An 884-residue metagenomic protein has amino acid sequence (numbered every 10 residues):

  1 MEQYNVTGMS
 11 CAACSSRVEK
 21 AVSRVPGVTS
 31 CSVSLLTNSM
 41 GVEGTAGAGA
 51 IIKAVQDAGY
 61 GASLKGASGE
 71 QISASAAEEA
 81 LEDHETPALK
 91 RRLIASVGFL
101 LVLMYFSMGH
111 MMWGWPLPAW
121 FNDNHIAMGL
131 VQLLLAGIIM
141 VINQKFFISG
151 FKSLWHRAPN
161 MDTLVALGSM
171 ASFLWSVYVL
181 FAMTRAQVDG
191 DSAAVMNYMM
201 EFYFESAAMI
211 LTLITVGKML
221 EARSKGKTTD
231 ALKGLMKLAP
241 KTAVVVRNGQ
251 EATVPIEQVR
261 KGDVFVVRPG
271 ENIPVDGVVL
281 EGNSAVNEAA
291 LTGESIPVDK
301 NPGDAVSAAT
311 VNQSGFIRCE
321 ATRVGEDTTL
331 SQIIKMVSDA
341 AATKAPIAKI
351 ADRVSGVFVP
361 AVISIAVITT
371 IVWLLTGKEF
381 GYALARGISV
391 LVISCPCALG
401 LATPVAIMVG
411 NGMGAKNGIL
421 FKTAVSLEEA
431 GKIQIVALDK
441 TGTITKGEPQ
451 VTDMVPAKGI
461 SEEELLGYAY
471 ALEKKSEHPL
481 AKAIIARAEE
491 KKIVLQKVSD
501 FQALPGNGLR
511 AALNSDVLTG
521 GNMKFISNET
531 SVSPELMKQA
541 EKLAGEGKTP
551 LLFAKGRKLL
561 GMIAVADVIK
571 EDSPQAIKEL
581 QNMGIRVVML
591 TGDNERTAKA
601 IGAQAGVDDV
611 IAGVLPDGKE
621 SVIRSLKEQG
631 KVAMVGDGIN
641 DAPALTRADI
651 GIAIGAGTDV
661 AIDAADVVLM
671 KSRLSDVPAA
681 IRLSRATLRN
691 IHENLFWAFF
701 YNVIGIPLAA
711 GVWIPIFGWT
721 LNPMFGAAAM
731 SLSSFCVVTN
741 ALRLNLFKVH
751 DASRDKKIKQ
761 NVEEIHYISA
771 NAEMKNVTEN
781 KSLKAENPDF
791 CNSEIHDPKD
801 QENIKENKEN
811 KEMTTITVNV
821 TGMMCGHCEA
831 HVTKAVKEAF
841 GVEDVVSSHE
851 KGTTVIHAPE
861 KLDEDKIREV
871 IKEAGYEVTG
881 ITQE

Functional and structural regions predicted by a protein language model:
M1-A127, K152, Q250-E251, S331 (+2 more regions): Flexible metal-binding regulatory segments at protein termini and peripheral loops
S16, T29, I433, L513-S515 (+9 more regions): Conserved ATP-binding TGD loop and adjacent catalytic N/P-domain core of P-type ATPases
V25-E43, A48-G49, K53, E201-F202 (+4 more regions): Conserved cytosolic catalytic loops of P-type ATPases
A77-F99, S149-S172, I334-V367, A383 (+6 more regions): Soluble-to-membrane junctions at the N-terminal ends of transmembrane alpha-helices in multi-pass ion-transporting
A88-T242, R353, G718-P723: Transmembrane helix-loop-helix hairpins at the membrane interface
R91, T310, G431-L438, I444-E477 (+3 more regions): ATP-driven catalytic headpiece of P-type ATPases
M183-Q187, S192-A193, A208-P269, K300 (+5 more regions): Juxtamembrane coupling segments of multi-pass membrane pumps/enzymes
L291, I350, A385, A398-L472 (+4 more regions): Conserved catalytic phosphorylation-site environment of P-type ATPases
